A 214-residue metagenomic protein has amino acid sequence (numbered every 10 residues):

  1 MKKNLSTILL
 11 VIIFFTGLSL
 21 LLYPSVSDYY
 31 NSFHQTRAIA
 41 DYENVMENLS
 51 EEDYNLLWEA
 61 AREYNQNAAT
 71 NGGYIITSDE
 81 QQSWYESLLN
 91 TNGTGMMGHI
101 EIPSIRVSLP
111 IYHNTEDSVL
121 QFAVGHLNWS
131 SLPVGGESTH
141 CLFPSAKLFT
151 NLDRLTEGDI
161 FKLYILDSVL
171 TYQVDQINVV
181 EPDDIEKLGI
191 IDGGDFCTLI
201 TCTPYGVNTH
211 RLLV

Functional and structural regions predicted by a protein language model:
K3-V214: Solvent-exposed, non-transmembrane regions of membrane-associated and secreted proteins
